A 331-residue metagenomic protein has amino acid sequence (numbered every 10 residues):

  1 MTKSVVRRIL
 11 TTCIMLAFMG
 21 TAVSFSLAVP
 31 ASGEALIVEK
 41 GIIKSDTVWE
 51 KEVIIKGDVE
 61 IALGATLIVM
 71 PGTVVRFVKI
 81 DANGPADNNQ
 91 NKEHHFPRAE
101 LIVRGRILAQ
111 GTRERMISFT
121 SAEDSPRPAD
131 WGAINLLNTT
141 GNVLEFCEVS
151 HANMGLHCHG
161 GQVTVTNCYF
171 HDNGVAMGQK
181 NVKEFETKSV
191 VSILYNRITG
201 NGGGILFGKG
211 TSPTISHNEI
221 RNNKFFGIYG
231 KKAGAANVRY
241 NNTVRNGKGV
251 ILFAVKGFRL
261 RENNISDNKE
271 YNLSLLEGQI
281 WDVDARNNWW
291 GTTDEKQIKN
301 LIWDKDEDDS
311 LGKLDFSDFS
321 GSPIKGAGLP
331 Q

Functional and structural regions predicted by a protein language model:
M1-R7: N-terminal secretory signal peptides that target proteins for export/translocation
R8, T12-C13, P330: Intrinsically disordered, low-complexity segments enriched in polar/charged small residues
R8-I9, F18, Y240: Low-complexity intrinsically disordered segments
T12-S24: Bacterial N-terminal signal peptides
F25-Q331: Beta-strand/loop edge motif enriched in small/polar residues
